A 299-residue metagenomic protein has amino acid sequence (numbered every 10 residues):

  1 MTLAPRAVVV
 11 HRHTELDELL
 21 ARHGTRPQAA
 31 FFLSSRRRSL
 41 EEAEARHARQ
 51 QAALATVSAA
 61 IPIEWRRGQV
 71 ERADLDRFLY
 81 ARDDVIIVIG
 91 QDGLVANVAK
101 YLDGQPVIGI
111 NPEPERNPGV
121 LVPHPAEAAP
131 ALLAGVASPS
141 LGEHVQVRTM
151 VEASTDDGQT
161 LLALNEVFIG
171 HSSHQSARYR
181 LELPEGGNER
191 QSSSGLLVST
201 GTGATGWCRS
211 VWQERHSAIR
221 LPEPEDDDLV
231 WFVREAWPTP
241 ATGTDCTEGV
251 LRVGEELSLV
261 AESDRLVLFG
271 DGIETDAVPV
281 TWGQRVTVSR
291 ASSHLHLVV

Functional and structural regions predicted by a protein language model:
L3-H13, E18, A30-F32, R37-R38 (+3 more regions): Catalytic phosphate-donor-binding core of small-molecule kinases
R72-Y80: A short, basic/flexible loop-to-alpha-helix module at the beginning of a structural domain
D84-V85: Structural motif
V88-D92: N-terminal glycine-rich "phosphate-gripper" loop used for MgATP/nucleotide binding and carboxylate activation
L94-A99, T205-C208: Short glycine/serine/threonine-rich phosphate/pyrophosphate-binding segments that cradle anionic phosphate groups
A96-G109, A128-A137: A generic, well-ordered mixed alpha/beta core segment in the N-terminal half of proteins
L102-V122: Short, acidic/small-residue loops that bind anionic groups at enzyme active sites
G201-T202: Glycine-/small-residue-rich beta->alpha transition segments that form the dinucleotide
